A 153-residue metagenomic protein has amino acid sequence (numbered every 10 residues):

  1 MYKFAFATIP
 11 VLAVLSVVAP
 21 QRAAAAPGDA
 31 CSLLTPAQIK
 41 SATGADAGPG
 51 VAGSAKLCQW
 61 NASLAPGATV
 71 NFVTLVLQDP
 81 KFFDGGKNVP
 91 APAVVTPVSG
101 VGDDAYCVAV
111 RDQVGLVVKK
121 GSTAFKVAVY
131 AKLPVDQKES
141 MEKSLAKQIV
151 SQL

Functional and structural regions predicted by a protein language model:
M1-F4: Positively charged n-region of N-terminal signal peptides that target proteins for export
A7-S16: Bacterial N-terminal signal peptides
R22-N61, V95, E139-L153: N-terminal "mature-domain start" segment
A26, T96-L153: A short, solvent-exposed beta-edge/loop patch
T35, K81, V135-D136: General structural signal for secondary-structure boundaries
S41, A45-D112, K120-G121: Short, solvent-exposed recognition patches
